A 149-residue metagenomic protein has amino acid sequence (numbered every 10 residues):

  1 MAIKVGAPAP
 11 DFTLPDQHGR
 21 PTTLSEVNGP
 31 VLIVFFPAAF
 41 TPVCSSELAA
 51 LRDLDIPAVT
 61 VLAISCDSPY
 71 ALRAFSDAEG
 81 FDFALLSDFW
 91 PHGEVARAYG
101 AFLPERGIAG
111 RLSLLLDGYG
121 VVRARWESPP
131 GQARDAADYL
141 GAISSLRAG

Functional and structural regions predicted by a protein language model:
M1-G149: Chalcogenol-based redox active-site neighborhoods
